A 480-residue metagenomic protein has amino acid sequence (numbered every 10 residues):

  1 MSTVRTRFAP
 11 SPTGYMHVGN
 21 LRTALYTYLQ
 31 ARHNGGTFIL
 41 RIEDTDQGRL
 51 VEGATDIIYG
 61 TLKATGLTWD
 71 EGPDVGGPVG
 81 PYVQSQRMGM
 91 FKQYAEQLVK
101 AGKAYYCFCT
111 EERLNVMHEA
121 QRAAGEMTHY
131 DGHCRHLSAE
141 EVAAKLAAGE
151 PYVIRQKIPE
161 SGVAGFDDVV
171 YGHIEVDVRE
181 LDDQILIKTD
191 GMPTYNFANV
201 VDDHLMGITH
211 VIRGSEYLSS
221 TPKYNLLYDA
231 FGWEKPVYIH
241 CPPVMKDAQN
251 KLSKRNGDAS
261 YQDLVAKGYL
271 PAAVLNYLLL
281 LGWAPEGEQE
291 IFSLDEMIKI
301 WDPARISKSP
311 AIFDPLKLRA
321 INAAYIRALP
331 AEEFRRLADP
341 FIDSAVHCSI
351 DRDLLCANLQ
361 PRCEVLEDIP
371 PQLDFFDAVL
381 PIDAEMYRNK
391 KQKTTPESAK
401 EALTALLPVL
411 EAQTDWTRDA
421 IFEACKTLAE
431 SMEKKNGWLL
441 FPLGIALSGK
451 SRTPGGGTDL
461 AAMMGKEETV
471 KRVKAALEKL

Functional and structural regions predicted by a protein language model:
M1-A123, T221-W233: N-terminal Rossmann-like or analogous alpha/beta NTP/dinucleotide-binding catalytic cores that position adenine
T6-P12, L40-D44, M206-V211, A259 (+2 more regions): Glycine- and acidic
H17, T27, I58, L98 (+9 more regions): Residue-level signal for inorganic ion chemistry
Q47, F231-Y387, Q392-K393, S448-L480: Catalytic adenosine-cofactor/nucleotide-binding cores of aminoacyl-tRNA synthetases and other
Y59, K92-V99, L275-L278, I298 (+2 more regions): Non-transmembrane alpha-helical segments in soluble domains of secreted/periplasmic/extracellular proteins
K100, Y105-H240, K246-L252, S260 (+1 more regions): Active-site cores that bind ATP or allylic diphosphates and position pyrophosphate for catalysis
K390-A420, C425: Long, amphipathic alpha-helical coiled-coil segments characteristic of histidine-phosphotransfer scaffolds
T417-M464, E468, L477: Helix-rich, typically C-terminal accessory recognition domains appended to large enzymatic cores
